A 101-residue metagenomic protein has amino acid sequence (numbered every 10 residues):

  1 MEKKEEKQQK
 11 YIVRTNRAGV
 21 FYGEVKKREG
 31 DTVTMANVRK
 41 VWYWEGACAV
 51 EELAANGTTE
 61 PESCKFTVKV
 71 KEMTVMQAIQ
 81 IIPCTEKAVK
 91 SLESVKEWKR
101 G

Functional and structural regions predicted by a protein language model:
E2-G101: Conserved RNA-binding domains used in RNP assembly and mRNA/RNA metabolism
